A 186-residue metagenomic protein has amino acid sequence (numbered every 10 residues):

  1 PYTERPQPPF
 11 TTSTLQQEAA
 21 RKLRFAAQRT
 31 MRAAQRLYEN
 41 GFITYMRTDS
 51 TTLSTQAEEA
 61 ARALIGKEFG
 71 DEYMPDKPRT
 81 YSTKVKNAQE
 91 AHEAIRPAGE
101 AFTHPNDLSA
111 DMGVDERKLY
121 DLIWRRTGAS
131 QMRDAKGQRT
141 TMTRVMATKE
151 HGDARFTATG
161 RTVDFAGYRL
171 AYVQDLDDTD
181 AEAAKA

Functional and structural regions predicted by a protein language model:
P1-Q35, E39, G70-D71, K86 (+2 more regions): Long, highly charged, low-complexity internal segments
F25-Q89, I95: Extended, well-ordered alpha-helical scaffold/bundle regions in very large, multi-domain proteins
P97-E100: GHKL/Bergerat-fold ATPase module in large chromosome/replication-associated machines
